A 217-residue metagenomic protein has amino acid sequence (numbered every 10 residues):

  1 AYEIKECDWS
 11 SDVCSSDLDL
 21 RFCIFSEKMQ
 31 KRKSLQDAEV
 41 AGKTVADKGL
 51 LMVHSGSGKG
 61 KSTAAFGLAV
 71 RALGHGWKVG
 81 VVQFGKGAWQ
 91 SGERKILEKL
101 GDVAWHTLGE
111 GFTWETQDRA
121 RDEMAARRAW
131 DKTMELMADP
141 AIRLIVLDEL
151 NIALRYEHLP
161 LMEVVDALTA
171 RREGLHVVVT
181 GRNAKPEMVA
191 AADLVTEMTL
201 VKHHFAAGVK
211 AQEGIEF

Functional and structural regions predicted by a protein language model:
A1-D17: Single conserved hydrophobic/aromatic residue that forms the stacking wall/gate of nucleotide- or nucleobase-binding
Y2, F22-F25: Aromatic (phenylalanine/tyrosine) cluster motif
F25-L50: Extreme N-terminal, non-catalytic leader segments that precede Walker-type/kinase nucleotide-binding cores
S34-D37, R127-D131, L175-T180: Short gly/ser/thr-rich secondary-structure transition/capping motifs
L50-A138: Conserved P-loop
F112-T113, E135-A138, L150-F217: Replace "adjacent to P-loop NTPase cores in ATP/GTP-dependent enzymes" with "adjacent to NTP-binding cores
